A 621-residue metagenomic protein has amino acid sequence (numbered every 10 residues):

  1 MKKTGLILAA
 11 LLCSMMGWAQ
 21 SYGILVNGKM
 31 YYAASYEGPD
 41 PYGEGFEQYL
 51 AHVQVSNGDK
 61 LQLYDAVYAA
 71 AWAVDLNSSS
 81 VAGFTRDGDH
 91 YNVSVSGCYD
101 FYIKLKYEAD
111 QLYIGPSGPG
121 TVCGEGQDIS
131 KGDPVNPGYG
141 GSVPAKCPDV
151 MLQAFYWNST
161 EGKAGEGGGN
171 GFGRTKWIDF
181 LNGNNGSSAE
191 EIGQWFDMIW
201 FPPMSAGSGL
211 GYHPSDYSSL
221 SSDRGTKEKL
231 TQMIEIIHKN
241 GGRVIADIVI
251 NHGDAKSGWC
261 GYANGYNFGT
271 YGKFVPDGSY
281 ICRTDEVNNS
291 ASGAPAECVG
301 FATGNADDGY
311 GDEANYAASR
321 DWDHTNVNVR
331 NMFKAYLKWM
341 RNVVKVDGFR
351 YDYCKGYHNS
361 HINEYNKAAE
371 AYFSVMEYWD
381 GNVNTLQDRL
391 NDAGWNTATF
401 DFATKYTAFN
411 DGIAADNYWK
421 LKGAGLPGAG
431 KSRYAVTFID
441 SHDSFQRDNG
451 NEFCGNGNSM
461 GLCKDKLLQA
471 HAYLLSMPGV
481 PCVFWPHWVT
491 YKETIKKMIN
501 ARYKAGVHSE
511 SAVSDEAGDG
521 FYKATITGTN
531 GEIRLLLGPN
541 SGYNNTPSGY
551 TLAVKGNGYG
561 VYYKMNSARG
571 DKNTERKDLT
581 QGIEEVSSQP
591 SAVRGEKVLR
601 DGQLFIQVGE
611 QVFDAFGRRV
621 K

Functional and structural regions predicted by a protein language model:
K2-A9: Sec-dependent signal peptide recognition, specifically the positively charged N-region followed immediately by
G5, W18-I192, D197, P202: Insoluble glucan recognition modules
A10-W18: Hydrophobic h-region of N-terminal signal peptides that target proteins for export in Gram-negative bacteria
M15, L579-K621: C-terminal outer-membrane/trafficking sorting elements
C98, G528-G531, G556-N557, L599-I606: Short, solvent-exposed coil/turn segments at beta-strand boundaries
S130-G132, N136-Y316, G356-M376: Acidic/aromatic-lined carbohydrate-recognition and catalytic surfaces of CAZymes acting on diverse glycans
S130-L152, I178-L181, S187-E190, P203 (+4 more regions): Active-site-proximal helices and loops of the catalytic beta/alpha 8
D321-Y336: Alpha-helical scaffold elements lining the catalytic groove of polysaccharide deacetylases
